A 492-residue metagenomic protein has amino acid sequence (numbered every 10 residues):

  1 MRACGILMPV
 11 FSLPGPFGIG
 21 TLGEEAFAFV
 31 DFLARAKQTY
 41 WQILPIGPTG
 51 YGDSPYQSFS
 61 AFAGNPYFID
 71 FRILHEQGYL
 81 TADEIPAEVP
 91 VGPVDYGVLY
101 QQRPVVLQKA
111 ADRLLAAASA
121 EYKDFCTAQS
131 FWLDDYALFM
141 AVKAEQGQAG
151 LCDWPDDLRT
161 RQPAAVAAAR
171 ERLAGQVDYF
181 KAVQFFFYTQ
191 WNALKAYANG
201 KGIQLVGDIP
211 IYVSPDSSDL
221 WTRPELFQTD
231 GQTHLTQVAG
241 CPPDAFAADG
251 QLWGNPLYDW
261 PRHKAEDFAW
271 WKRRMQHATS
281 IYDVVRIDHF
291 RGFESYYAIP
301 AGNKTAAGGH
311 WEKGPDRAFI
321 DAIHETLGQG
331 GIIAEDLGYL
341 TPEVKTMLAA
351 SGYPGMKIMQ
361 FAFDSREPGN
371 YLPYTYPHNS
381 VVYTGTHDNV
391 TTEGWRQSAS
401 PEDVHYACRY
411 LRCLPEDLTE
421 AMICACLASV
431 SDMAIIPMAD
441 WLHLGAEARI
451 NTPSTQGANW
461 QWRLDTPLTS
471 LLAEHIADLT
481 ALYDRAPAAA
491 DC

Functional and structural regions predicted by a protein language model:
M1-K37: Mature N-terminal, pre-catalytic/accessory segment of carbohydrate-active enzymes
P9, D53-Q184, Y188, V213-I435 (+2 more regions): Alpha-amylase-like alpha-glycosidases and glucanotransferases acting on alpha-linked glucans and related
E24-D31, T189-Y197, W271-R273, L418-M422: Short alpha-helical segments and helix-capping/turn motifs at coil-helix boundaries
E24-T49, S280-Y282, A428: Catalytic domains of carbohydrate-active enzymes, especially glycoside hydrolases
A34, W191-N199, H324, L348-A349: Surface-exposed amphipathic alpha-helices with a cationic face
L44, Q204-V206, P210, V284 (+1 more regions): Outer-envelope exported proteins of Gram-negative bacteria
F180-V213: Conserved, well-ordered alpha-helix/loop/beta-strand core segments that scaffold catalytic motifs
L444-C492: In a subset of proteins, long, contiguous C-terminal domains/tails are tracked
